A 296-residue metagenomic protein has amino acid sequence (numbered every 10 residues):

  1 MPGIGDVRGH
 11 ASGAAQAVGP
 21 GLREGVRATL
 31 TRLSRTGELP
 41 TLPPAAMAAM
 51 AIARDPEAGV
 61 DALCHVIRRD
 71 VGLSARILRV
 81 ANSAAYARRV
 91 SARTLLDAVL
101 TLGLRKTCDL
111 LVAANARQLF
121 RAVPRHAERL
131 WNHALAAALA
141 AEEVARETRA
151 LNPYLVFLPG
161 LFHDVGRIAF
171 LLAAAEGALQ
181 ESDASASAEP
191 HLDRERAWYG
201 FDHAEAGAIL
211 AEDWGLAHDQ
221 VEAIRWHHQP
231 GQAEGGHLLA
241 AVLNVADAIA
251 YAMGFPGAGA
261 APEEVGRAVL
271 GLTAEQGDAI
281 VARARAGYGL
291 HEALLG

Functional and structural regions predicted by a protein language model:
M1-A178, P190-P262: Conserved alpha-helical "signature site" that marks functionally important helical segments or helix/loop junctions
Q180-D183: Active-site-flanking segments in enzyme catalytic domains
S185-S187: Eukaryotic low-complexity intrinsically disordered regions
W226, I280-R285: Short linear loop/turn motifs
D247, G266-G271: Anionic, Ser/Thr-rich low-complexity intrinsically disordered regions
P256-P262, R283-L290: Active-site hotspot residues in diverse enzymes, especially metal/ion-binding acidic/histidine motifs
